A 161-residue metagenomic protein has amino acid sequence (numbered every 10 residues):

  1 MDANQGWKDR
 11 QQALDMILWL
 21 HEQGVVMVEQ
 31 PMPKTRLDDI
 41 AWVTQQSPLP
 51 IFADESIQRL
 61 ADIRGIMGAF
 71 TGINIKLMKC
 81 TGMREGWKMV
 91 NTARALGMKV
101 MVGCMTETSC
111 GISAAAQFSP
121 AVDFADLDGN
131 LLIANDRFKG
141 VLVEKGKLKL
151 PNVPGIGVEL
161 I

Functional and structural regions predicted by a protein language model:
M1-I112, N135-G146: Catalytic core of soluble alpha/beta enzymes
M105-I161: Flexible C-terminal active-site loop/helix
